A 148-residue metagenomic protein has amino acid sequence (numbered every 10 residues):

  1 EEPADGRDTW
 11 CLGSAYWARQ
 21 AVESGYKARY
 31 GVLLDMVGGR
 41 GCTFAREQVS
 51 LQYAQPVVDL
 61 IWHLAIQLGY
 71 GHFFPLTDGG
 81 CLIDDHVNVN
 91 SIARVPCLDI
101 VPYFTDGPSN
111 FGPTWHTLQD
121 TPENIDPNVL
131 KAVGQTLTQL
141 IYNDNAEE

Functional and structural regions predicted by a protein language model:
E1-P56: Acidic/histidine-rich catalytic neighborhood of metal-dependent amide-processing enzymes
Y30, V37-E148: Active-site-adjacent substrate-binding region of metalloamidase/peptidase-like peptide-processing proteins
